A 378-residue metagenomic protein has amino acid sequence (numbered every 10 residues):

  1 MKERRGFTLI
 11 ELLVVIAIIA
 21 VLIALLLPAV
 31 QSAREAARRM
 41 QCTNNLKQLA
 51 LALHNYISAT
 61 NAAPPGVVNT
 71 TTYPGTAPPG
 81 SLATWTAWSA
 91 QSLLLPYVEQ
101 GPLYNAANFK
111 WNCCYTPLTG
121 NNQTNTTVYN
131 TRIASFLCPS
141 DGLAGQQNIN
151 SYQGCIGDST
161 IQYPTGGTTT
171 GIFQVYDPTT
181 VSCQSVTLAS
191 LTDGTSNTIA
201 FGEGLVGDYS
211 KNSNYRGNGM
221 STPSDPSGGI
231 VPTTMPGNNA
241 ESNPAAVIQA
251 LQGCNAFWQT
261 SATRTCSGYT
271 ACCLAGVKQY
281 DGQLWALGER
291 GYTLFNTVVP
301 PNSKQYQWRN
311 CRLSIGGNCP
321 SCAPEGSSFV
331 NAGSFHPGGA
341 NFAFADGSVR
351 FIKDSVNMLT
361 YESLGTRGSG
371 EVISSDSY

Functional and structural regions predicted by a protein language model:
K2-R38, C42, Q48: N-terminal single-pass transmembrane signal-anchor helix
S32-Y378: Internal low-complexity, small-residue/proline-rich segments
